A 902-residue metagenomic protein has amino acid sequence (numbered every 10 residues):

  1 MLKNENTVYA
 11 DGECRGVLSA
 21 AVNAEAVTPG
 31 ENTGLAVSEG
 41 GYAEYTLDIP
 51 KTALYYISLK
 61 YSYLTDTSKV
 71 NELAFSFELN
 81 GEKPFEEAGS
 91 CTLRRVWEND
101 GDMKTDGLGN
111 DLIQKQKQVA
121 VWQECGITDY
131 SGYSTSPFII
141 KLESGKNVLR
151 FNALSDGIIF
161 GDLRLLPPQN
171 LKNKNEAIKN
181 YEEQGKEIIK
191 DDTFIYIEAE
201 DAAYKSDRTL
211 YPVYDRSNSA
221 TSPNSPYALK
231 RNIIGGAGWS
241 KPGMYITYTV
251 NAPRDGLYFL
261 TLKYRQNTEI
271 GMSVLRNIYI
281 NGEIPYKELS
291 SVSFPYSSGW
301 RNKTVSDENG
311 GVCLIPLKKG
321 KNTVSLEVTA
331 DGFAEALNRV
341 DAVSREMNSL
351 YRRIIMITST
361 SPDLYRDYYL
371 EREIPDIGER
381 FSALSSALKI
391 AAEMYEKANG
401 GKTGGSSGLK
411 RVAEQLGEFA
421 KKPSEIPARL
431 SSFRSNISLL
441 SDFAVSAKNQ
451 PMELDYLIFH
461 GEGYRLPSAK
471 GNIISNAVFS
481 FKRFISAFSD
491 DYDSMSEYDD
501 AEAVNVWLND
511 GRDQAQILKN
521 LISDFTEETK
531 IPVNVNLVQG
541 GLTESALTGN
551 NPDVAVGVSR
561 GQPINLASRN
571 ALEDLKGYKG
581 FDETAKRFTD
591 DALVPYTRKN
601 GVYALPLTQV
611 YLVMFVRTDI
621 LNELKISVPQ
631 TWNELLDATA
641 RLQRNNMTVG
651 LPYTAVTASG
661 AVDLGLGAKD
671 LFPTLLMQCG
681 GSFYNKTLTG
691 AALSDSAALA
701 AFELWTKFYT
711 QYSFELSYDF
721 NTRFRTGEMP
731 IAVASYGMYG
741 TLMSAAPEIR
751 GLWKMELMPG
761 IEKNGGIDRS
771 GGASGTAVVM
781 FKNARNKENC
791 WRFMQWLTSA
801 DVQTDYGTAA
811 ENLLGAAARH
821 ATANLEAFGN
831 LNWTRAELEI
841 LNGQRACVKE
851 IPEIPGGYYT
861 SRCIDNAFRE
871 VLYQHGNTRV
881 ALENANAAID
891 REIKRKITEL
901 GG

Functional and structural regions predicted by a protein language model:
M1-G461, A773: Extracytoplasmic
K51, R254, A746-A818, A846-E850: Extracytoplasmic/periplasmic substrate-recognition and gating elements
R339-V340, S344-I564, V880, N884-G902: Conserved N-terminal structural module of periplasmic/extracytoplasmic solute-binding proteins
I485-F488, Y492-S496, R560-V613, L636 (+3 more regions): Hinge/lid segment of periplasmic solute-binding proteins
L521-F588, P595, D619-Q630, E728-I731 (+2 more regions): Extracytoplasmic "Venus flytrap"/periplasmic binding protein-like
R598-L607, L612, L636-A691, A697-L699 (+1 more regions): Extracytoplasmic/periplasmic solute-binding protein
T687-S717: Glycine-centered hinge/linker elements that transmit conformational signals in sensory and ligand-binding systems
E756-M758, T808-N866, E870, T898: Long, aromatic- and glycine/proline-rich binding clefts that accommodate carbohydrate-like moieties
